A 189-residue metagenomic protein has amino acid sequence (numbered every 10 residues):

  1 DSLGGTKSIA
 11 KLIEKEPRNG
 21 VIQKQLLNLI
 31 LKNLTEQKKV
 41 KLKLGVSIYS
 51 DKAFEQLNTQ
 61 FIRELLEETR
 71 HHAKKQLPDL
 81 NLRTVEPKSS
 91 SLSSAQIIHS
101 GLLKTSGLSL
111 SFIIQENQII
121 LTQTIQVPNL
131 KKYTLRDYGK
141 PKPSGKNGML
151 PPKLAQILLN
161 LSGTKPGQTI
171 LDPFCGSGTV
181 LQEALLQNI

Functional and structural regions predicted by a protein language model:
D1-S109: Non-catalytic nucleic-acid substrate-recognition regions in nucleic-acid-modifying enzymes
D1-T6, S111-P166: S-adenosyl-L-methionine
P17, P78, P87, P128 (+4 more regions): Proline-rich intrinsically disordered, low-complexity coils
Q23-Q25, Q37, Q56, Q60 (+8 more regions): Residue-identity detector for glutamine
L42-L44, L108-L110, N117, L171 (+2 more regions): Structural beta-strand/beta-sheet cores of well-ordered domains, especially the beta-sheet scaffolds that support
I62, N147, P173: Charged, low-complexity surface patches
I98, Y133-L135, L186: Short acidic, glycine/serine/threonine-rich loops at helix termini
L150-I189: Conserved S-adenosyl-L-methionine
